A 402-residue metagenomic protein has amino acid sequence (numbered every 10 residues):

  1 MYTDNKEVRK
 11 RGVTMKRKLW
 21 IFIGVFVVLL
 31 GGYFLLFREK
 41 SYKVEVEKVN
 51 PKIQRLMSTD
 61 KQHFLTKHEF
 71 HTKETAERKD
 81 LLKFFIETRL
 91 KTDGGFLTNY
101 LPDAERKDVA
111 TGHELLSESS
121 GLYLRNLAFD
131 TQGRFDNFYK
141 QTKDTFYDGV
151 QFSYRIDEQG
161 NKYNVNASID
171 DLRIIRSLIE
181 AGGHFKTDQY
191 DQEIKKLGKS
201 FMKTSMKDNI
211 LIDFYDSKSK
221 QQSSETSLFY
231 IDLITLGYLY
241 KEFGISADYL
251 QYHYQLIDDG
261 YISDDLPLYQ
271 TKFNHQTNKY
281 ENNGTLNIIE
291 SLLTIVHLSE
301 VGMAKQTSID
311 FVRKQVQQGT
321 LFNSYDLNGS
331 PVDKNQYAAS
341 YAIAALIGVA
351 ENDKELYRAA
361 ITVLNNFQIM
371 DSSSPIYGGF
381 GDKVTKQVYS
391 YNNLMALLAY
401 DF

Functional and structural regions predicted by a protein language model:
M1-T14: Short, Lys/Arg-enriched N-terminal segments with co-localized hydrophobic residues within the first ~10-30 amino acids
G12-F26, F34-L36: N-terminal Sec-pathway targeting helices
F37-E118, F129-I156, S205-D213, Y238 (+7 more regions): Low-complexity, Ser/Thr/Pro/Gly-enriched N-terminal "stalk/linker" regions
L56-M57, K61-L65, H113-A128, N166-G182 (+4 more regions): Well-ordered alpha-helical segments within folded domains of soluble proteins
R134, Q189, E193, E355-A359: Alpha-helical positions within canonical tetratricopeptide repeat
D144-L239, S374-P375: Extended ligand-binding groove/face enriched in aromatic
N335-K383: C-terminal structured domain segments
